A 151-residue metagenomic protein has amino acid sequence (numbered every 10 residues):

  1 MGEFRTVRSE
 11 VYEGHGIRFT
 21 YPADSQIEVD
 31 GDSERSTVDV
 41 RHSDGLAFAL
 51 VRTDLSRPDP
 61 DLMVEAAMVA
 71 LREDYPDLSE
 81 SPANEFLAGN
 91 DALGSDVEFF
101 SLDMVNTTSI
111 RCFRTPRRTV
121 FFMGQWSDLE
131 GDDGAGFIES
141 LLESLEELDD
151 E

Functional and structural regions predicted by a protein language model:
M1-S109, F113-E151: N-terminal targeting sequences that direct proteins away from the cytosol to non-cytosolic compartments
